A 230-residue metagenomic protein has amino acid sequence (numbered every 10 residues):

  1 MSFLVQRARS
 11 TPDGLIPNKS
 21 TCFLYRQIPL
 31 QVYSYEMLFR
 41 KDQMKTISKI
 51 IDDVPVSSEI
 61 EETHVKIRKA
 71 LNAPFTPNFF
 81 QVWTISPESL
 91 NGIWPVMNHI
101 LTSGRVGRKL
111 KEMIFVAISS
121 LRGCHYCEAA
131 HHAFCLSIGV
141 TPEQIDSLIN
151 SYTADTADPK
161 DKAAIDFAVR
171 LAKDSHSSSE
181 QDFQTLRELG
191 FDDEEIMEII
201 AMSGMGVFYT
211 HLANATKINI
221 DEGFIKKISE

Functional and structural regions predicted by a protein language model:
S2-A8, N18: Short, intrinsically disordered, low-complexity terminal segments
L4, L24-R26, S34: Short hydrophobic targeting helices and cationic amphipathic motifs that mediate membrane/organellar targeting
R7-R9, R26, R40: Basic polycationic patches enriched in arginine
A8-T11, T21, P29: Ala/Thr-enriched low-complexity intrinsically disordered regions
T21, Y33-E230: Hydrophobic alpha-helical segments
